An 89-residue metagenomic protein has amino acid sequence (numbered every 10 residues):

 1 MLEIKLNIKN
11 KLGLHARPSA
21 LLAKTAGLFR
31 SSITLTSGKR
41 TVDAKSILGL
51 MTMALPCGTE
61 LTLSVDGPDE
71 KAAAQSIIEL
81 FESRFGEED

Functional and structural regions predicted by a protein language model:
M1-K5, E60: Intrinsic-disorder/low-complexity, polar/charged segments enriched in Ser/Thr/Lys/Arg/Asp/Glu/Gln
N7-C57: Compact, glycine-rich, soluble single-domain proteins
P56-D89: C-terminal structural segments of small proteins and small subunits
